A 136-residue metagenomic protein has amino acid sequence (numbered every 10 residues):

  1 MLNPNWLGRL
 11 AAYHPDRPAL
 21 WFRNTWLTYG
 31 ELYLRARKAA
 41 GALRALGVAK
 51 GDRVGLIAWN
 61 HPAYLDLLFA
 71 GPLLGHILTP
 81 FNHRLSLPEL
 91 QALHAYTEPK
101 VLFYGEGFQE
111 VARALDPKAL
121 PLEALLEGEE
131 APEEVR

Functional and structural regions predicted by a protein language model:
N3: Conserved donor sugar-nucleotide recognition element shared by glycan-biosynthetic enzymes
G8, D16-H61, L65-F69, S86-Q91: Conserved AMP-binding/adenylate-forming core of the ANL superfamily
A45-L46, D66-F69, L73-V135: Structural core segment of the AMP-binding/adenylate-forming
